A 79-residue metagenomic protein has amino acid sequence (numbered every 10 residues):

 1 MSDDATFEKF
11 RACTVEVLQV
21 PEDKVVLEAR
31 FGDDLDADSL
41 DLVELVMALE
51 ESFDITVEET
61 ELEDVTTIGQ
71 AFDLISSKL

Functional and structural regions predicted by a protein language model:
M1-D23, S76-L79: Thiotemplate assembly-line natural product biosynthesis machinery
E8, D23, V43, T66-G69: Residues in well-ordered alpha-helical elements
V17-D36, S52-D64: Phosphopantetheine carrier-protein modules
D33-E51, Q70: Phosphopantetheine-attachment site and its flanking helix in carrier
I68-S76: Short, cationic-aromatic polyanion-contact patches
